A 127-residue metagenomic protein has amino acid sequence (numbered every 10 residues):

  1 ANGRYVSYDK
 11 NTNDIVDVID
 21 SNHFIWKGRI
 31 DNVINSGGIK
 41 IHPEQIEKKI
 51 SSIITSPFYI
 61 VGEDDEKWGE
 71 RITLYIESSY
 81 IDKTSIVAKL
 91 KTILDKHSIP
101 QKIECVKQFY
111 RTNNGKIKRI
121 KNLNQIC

Functional and structural regions predicted by a protein language model:
A1-D9: Adenylate-forming AMP-binding core of the ANL superfamily, especially NRPS adenylation
K10-S98, Q108-N113: AMP-binding/adenylate-forming catalytic core of the ANL superfamily
R111-L123: Short, low-order "capping/linker" segments at domain edges
Q125-C127: A short acidic/small-residue loop/turn micro-motif
